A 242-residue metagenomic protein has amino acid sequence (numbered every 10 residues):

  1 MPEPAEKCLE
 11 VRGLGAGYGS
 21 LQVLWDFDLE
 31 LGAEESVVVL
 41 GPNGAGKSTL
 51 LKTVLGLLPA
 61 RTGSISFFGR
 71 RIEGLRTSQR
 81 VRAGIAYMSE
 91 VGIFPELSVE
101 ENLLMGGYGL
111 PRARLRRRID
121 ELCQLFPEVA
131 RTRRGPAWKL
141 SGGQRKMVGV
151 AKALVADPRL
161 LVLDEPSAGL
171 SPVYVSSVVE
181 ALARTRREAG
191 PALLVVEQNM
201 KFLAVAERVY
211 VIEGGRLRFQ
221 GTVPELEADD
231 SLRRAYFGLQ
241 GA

Functional and structural regions predicted by a protein language model:
L9, L24-D26: Conserved structural motif at the start of ABC-family nucleotide-binding domains
G19, V99-R117, L125-P127, F237-G241: ABC-type ATPase nucleotide-binding domains, specifically the catalytic core motifs of the NBD
L40-P42: The feature captures the beta-strand-to-loop junction immediately N-terminal to the Walker
L55: Helix-to-loop junction immediately C-terminal to a conserved catalytic motif
G63-I72, A83, L115-I119, F219-G221: Conserved ABC transporter NBD signature motif
P136-L140: Conserved ABC ATPase signature
A153-L154: ABC ATPase C-loop
L161-E165: Catalytic Walker B motif of ABC-type/P-loop ATPase nucleotide-binding domains
